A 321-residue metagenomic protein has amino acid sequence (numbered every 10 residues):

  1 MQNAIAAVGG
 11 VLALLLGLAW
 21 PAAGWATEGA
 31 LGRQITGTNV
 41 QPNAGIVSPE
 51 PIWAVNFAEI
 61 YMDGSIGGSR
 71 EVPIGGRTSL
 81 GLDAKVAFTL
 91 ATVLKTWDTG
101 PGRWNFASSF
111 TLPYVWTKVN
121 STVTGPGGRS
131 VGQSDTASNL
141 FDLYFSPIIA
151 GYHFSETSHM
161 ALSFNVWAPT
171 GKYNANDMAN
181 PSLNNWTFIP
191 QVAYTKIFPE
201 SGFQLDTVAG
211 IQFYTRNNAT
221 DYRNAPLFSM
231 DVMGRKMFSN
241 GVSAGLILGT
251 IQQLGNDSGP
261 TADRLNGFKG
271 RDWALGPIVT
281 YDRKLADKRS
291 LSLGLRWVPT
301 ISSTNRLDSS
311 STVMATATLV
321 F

Functional and structural regions predicted by a protein language model:
W25-E28, N43-I52, G64-I66, W97-A107 (+6 more regions): Short loop/turn motifs that connect adjacent beta-strands in outer-membrane beta-barrel proteins
E28-Q34, Y61-F88, V123-D135, M178: Surface-exposed strand-loop-strand hairpins of Gram-negative outer-membrane beta-barrel proteins
A30, G68, I74-G76, A219-F321: Outer membrane beta-barrel transmembrane domains
A44-I46, F57, L90-K95, F145-G151 (+7 more regions): Residues on the lipid-exposed face of transmembrane beta-strands in outer-membrane beta-barrel proteins
P51, D83-A91, S134-Y144, S182-F188 (+3 more regions): Residues that define the transmembrane beta-barrel architecture of outer-membrane proteins
W53-F57, W104-L112, S158-F164, F188 (+6 more regions): Transmembrane beta-strands of outer-membrane beta-barrel proteins
E59-S65, L112-K118, G151, V166-K172 (+6 more regions): Transmembrane beta-strands of outer-membrane beta-barrel pores
W104-A107, P113-R223, F268: Outer-membrane pore/translocation modules
